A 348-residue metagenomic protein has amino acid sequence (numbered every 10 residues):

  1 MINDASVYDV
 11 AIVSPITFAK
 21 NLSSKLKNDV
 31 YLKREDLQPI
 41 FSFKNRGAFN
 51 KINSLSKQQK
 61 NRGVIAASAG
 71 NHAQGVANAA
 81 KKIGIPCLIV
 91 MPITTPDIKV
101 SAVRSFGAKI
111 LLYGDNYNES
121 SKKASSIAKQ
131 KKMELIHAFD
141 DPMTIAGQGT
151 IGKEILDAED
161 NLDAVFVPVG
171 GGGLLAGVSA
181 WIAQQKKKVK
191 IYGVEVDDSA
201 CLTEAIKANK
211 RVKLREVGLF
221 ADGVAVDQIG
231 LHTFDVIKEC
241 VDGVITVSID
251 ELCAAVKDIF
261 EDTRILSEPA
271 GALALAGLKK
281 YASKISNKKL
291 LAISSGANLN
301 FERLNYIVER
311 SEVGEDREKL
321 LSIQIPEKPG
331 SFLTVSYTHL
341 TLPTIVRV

Functional and structural regions predicted by a protein language model:
M1-L340, R347: PLP-dependent amino-acid enzyme catalytic core
